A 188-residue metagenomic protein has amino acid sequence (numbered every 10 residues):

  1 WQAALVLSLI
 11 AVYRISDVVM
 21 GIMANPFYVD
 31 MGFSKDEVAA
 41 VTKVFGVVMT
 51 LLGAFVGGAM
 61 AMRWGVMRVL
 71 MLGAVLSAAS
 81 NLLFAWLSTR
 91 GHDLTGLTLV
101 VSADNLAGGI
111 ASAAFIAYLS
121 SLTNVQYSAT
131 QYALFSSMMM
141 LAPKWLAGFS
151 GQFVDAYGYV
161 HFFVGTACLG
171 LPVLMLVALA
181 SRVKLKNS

Functional and structural regions predicted by a protein language model:
W1-M20: Pair of pore-lining "gating" transmembrane helices in MFS-fold secondary transporters
I22-A39: Short amphipathic helix-loop junctions that connect adjacent transmembrane helices in Major Facilitator Superfamily/SLC
L52-V69, V154-D155: Helix-to-loop junctions at the C-terminal end of transmembrane segments in multipass secondary transporters
V75-H92: C-terminal ends and interior cores of transmembrane alpha-helices in multi-pass membrane transporters/permeases
I110-N124: Intracellular juxtamembrane helix-capping segments at the cytosolic ends of symmetry-related transmembrane helices
Q126-D155: A late C-terminal transmembrane helix in Major Facilitator Superfamily
F149-P172: A membrane-interface helix-boundary motif in multi-pass transporters
G165-S188: Multi-pass alpha-helical transporter architecture, strongest for 12-TM Major Facilitator/SLC carriers used
